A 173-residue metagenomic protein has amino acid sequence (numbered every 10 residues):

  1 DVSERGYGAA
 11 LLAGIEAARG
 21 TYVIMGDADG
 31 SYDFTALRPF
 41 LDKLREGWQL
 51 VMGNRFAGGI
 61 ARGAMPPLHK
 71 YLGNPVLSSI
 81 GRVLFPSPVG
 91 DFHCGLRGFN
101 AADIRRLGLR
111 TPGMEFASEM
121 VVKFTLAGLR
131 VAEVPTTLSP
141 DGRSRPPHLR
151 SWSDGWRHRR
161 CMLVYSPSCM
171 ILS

Functional and structural regions predicted by a protein language model:
D1-A17, Y22, F34-M114, P140-L149 (+1 more regions): Acceptor/aglycone-binding surface of glycosyltransferases and processive sugar-polymer synthases
G30-Y32: Acidic metal-phosphate-binding loop of nucleotide-sugar-dependent transferases
L84-P88, G128, S166, M170: A general structural signal marking secondary-structure boundaries and capping sites
S87-P88, L109-P112, V121-S139: Catalytic donor-sugar/metal-binding loop of nucleotide-sugar-dependent glycosyltransferases
S118: DNA-recognition element of transcription regulators
H158-S173: C-terminal, non-catalytic tails of nucleotide-sugar-dependent glycosyltransferases
